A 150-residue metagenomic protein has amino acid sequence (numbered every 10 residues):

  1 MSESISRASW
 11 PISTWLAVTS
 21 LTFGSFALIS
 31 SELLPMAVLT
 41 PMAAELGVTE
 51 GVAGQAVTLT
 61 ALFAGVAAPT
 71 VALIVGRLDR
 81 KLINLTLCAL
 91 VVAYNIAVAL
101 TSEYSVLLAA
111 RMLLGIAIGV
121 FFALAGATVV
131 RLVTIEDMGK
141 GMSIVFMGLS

Functional and structural regions predicted by a protein language model:
M1-G24, L28: Cytosolic juxtamembrane N-terminal segment immediately preceding the first transmembrane helix of multi-pass
S20-E50, A68-V71: Extracytoplasmic
L28-I29, V57-A64, V91, L114-G115 (+1 more regions): Structural signature of transmembrane alpha-helices in multi-pass secondary transporters
L33, A61-P69, G119: Residue-level signature of mid-helix packing/kink "hotspots" within the transmembrane helices of 12-pass Major
T49-V57: Juxtamembrane helix-start elements in MFS-like secondary transporters
V66-S102: Conserved MFS/SLC helix-loop-helix module at the cytosolic interface between two early adjacent transmembrane helices
Y94-A97, S105-L113: Paired small-residue
A110-M147: Cytoplasmic helix-loop-helix junction between adjacent transmembrane helices in 12-TM secondary transporters
